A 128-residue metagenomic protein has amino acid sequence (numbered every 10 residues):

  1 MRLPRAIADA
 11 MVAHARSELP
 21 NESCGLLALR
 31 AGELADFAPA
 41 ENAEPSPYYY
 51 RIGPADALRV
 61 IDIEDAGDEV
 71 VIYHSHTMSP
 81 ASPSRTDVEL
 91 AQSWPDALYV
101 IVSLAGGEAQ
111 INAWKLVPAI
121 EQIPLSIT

Functional and structural regions predicted by a protein language model:
M1-E69, M78-T128: Conserved beta-strand-loop surface patch within small alpha/beta domains used for substrate/adaptor or ligand engagement
S75: Conserved residues at the C-terminal ends of beta-strands
